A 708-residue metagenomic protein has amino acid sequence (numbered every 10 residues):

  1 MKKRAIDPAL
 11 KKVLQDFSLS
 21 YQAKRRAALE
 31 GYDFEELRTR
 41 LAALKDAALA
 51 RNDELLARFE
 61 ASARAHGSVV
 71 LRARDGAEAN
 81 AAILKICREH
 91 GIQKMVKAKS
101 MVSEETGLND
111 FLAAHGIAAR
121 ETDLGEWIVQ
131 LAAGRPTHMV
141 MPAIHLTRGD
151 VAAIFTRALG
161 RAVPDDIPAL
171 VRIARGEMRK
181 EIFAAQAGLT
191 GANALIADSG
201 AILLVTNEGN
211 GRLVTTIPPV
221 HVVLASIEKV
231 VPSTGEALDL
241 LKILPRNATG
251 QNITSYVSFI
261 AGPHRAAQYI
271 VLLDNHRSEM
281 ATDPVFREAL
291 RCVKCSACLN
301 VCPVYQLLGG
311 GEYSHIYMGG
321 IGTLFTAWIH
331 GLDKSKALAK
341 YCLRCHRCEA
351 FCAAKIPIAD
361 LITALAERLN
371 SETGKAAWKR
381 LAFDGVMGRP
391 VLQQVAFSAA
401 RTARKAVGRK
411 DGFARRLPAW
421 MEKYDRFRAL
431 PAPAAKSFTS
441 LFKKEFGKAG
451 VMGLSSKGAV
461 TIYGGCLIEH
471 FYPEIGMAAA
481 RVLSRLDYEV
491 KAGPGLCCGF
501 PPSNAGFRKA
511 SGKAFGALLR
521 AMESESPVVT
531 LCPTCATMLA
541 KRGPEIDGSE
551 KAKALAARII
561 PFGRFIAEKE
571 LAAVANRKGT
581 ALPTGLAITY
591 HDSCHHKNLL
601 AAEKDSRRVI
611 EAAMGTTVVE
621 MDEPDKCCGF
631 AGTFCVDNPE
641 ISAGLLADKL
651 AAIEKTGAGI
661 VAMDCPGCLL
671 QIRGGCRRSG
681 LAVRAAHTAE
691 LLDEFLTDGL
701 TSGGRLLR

Functional and structural regions predicted by a protein language model:
M1-H115, D123: N-terminal leader/transition segments
M1-P8, Q15-G31, R40, L44-D46 (+5 more regions): N-terminal cationic and glycine-rich segments that engage phosphates or anionic surfaces
G31-F34, D46, A82-E89, K99-G188 (+5 more regions): Iron-sulfur cluster-binding electron-transfer modules in prokaryotic oxidoreductases
V69, A73-R74, N247-S258, Y305 (+3 more regions): Flexible, glycine/charged-enriched surface loops at secondary-structure junctions
G211-V230, R291-K294, T323, W328 (+1 more regions): Gly/Ser/Thr-rich active-site loops/lids in small-molecule metabolic enzymes that frequently grip phosphoryl groups
I217-P219, L224, P232-V285, L290-V293 (+3 more regions): C-terminal functional extensions of proteins
L272-C295, G322-C345: Ferredoxin-like iron-sulfur electron-transfer modules
A297-L324, Y341, R347-R368, P666-R673: Iron-sulfur cluster-binding cysteine motifs and their immediate structural context in ferredoxin-like electron-transfer
